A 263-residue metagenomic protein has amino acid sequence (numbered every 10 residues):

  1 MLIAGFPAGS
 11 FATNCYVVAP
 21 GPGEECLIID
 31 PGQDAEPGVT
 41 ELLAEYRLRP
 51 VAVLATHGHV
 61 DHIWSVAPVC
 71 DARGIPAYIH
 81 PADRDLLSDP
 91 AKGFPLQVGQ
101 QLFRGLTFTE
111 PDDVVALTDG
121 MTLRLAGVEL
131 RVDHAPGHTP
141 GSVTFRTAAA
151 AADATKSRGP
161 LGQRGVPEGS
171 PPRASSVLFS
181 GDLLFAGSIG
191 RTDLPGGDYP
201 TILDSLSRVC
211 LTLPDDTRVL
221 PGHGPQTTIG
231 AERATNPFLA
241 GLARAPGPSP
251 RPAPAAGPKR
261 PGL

Functional and structural regions predicted by a protein language model:
M1-Y46, T144-T147, D153-A154, V177-F179: Conserved beta-strand hairpin/beta-sheet module of binuclear metal-dependent hydrolase folds, prominently
F6-A8, D112-V114, H134-P136: Short Gly/Pro-enriched turn/cap motifs at secondary-structure boundaries
F11-A12, L117, T139-G141: Short acidic/glycine-enriched loop/turn segments that link adjacent beta-strands
C26-I29, A52-A55, H134: Short catalytic-loop micro-motif centered on adjacent basic/acidic residues
L27, L54, A77, V177-F179 (+1 more regions): Residue-level marker for buried hydrophobic side chains located in beta-strands that build the well-ordered beta-sheet
D34, G93-V98, T122, V128-P246 (+1 more regions): Metallo-beta-lactamase
D34-R124, V128, A148-A154, R158 (+1 more regions): Active-site HxH/HxHxD metal-binding segment of metal-dependent hydrolases
